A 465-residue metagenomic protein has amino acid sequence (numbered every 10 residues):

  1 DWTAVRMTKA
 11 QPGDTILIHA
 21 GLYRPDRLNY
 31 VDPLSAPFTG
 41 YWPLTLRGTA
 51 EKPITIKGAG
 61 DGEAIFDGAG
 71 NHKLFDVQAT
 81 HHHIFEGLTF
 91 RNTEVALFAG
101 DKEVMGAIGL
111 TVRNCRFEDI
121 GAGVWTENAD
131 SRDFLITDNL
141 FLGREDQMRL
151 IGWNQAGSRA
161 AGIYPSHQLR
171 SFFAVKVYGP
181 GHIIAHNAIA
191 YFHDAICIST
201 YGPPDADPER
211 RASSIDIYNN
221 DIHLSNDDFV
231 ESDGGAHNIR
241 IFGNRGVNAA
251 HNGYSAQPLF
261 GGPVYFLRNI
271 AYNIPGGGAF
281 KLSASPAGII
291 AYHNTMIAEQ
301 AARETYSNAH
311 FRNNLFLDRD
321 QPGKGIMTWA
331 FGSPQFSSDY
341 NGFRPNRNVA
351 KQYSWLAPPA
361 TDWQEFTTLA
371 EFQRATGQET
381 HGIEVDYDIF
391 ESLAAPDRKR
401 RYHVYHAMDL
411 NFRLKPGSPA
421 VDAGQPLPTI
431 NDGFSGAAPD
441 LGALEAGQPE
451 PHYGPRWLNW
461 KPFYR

Functional and structural regions predicted by a protein language model:
D1-A36, I54-D61, F85-E86, V112-R113 (+1 more regions): Glycine-rich repeat segments that build the extracellular carbohydrate-interaction surface of secreted and virion
W2-K9, R24-P33, P37-G48, A256 (+2 more regions): Short, T/G/N/S-enriched strand-turn elements that build extracellular solenoid repeat scaffolds
V5-P12, G48-A50, V77-A79, V177: Flexible, charged surface loops at secondary-structure boundaries
D14-L17, R24-D26, D32-A36, I151-A174 (+2 more regions): Acidic, glycine- and Ser/Thr-rich low-complexity intrinsically disordered tracts in extracellular/secreted proteins
H19, P53, A59-G62, H81-N92 (+9 more regions): Right-handed parallel beta-helix
R24-P33, Y41-F98, E145-D146, A156 (+1 more regions): Right-handed parallel beta-helix/beta-spiral solenoid domain characteristic of secreted/periplasmic
H72-L74, A96-F98, G123-W125, Q147-M148 (+10 more regions): Structural detector of coil-to-beta-strand junctions
S255-L259, F280-S285, Q300-Y306, T328-G332 (+1 more regions): Short, contiguous acidic/charged loop-to-helix segments that flank catalytic cores in large enzymes
